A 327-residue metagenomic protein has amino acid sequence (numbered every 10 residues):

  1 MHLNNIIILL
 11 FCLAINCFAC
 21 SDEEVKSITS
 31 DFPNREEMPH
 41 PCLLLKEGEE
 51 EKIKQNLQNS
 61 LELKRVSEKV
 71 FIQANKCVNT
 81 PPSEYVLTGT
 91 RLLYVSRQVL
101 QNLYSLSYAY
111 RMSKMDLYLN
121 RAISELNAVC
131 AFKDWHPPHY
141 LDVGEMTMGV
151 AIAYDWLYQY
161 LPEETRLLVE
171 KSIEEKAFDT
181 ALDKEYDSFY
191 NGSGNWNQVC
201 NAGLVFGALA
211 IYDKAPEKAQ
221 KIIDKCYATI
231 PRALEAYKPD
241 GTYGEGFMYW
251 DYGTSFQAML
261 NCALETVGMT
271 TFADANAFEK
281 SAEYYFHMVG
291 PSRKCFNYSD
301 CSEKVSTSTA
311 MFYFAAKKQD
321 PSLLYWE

Functional and structural regions predicted by a protein language model:
M1-I7: Bacterial N-terminal signal peptides that target proteins for export
I8-N16: Bacterial N-terminal signal peptides
C17-R35: Bacterial Sec-dependent N-terminal signal peptides
P39: Beta-rich carbohydrate-recognition and catalytic domains
C42-L44, G48-Q58, L63-P291, C301: Aromatic-lined, polymer-binding surfaces characteristic of secreted/periplasmic polysaccharide-degrading enzymes
S292, F296-E327: N-terminal leader/propeptide and maturation segments of large enzyme subunits in energy/redox metabolism and hydrolases
